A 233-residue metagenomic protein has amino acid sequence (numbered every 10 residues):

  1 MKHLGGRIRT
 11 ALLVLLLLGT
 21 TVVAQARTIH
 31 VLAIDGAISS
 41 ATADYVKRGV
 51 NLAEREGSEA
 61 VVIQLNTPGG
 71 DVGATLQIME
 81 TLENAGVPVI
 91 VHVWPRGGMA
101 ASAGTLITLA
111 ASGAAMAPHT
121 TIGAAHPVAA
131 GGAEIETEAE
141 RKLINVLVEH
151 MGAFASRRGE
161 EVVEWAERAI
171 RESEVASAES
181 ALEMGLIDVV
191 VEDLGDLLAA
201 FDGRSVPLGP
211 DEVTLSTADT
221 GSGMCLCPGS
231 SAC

Functional and structural regions predicted by a protein language model:
M1-H3, G19-T21, A41: A general, composition-driven signal for non-globular sequence regions
M1-L12: Bacterial N-terminal signal peptides that target proteins for export
G6-R7, T20-V22, G49: Generic signature of intrinsically disordered, low-complexity, basic-rich segments and short cationic peptides
A11-T21: Bacterial N-terminal signal peptides
A24-C233: Soluble extramembrane regions of membrane proteins in the secretory/endomembrane system
